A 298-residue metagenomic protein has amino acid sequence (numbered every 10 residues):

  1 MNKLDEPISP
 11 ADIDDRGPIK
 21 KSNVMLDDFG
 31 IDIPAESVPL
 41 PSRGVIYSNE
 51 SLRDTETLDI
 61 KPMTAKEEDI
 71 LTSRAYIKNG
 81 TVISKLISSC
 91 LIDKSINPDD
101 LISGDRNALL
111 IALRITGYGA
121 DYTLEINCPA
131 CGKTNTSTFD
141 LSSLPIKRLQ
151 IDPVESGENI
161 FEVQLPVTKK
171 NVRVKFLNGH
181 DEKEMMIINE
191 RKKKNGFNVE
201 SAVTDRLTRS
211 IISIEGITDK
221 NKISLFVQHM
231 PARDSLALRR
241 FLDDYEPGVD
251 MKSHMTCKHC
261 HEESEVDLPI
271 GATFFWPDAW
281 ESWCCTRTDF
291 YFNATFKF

Functional and structural regions predicted by a protein language model:
M1-C285, F292, F296-F298: Long C-terminal interaction/binding lobes of large macromolecular proteins
